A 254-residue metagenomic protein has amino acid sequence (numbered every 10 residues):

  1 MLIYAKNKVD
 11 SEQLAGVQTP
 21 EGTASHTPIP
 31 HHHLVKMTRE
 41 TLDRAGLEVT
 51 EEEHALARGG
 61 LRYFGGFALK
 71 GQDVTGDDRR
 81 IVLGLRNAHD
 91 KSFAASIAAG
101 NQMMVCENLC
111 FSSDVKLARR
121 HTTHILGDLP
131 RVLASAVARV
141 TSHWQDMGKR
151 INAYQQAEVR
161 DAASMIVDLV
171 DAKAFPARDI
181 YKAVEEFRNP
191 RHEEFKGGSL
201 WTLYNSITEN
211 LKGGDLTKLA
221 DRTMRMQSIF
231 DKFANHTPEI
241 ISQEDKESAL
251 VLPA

Functional and structural regions predicted by a protein language model:
M1-R62: N-terminal low-complexity, intrinsically disordered segments
L2, G71-A254: Intrinsically disordered, low-complexity regions enriched in serine/threonine
K6-E12, E21-G22, G65, N87 (+3 more regions): Functionally constrained cores in energy, signaling, and assembly domains
R58-Q72: Charged, often glycine-rich, active-site loop that binds/positions anionic groups
